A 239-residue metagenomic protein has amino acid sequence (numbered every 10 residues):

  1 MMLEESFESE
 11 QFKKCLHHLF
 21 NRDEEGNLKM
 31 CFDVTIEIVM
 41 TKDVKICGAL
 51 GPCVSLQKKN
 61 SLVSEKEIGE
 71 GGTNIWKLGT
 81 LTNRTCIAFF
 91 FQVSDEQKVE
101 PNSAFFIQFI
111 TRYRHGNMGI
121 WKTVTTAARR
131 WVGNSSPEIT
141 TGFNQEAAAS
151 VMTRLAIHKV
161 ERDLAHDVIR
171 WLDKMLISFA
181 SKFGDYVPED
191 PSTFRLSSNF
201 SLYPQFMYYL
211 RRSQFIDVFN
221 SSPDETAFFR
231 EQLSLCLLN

Functional and structural regions predicted by a protein language model:
M1-N239: Extended acidic, low-complexity intrinsically disordered regions
